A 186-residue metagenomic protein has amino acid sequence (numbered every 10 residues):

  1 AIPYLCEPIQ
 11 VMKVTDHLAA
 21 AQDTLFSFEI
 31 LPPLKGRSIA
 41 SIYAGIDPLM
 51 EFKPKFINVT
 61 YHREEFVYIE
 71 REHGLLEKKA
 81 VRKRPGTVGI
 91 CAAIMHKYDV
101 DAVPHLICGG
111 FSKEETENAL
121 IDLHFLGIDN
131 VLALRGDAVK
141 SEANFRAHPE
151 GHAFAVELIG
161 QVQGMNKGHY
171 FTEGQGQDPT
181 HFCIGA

Functional and structural regions predicted by a protein language model:
V11-F28, Y170-F182: N-terminal amphipathic alpha-helix/helix-capping segment at the start of soluble metabolic enzymes
F26-I30, I57-V59, A102-L106, V131-A133 (+1 more regions): Hydrophobic faces of well-ordered beta-strands that scaffold small-molecule active sites in alpha/beta enzyme cores
I30-L34, Y61-E65, C108-F111, R135-V139: Active-site-proximal loop/turn and secondary-structure-junction residues that shape catalytic pockets, frequently
R37-L49, E114-L120: Short, acidic/polar
A44-T60: Catalytic domains of carbohydrate-active enzymes, especially glycoside hydrolases
K55-P85, V139-P149: Glycine-rich, proline-tolerant flexible connector loops at the mouths of alpha/beta enzymes
E72-V103, E150-P179, I184: Alpha-helix-loop-beta-strand connector modules within alpha/beta enzyme cores
S112-G160: Flexible, glycine-rich active-site loops centered on histidine and acidic residues that chelate a metal or position
